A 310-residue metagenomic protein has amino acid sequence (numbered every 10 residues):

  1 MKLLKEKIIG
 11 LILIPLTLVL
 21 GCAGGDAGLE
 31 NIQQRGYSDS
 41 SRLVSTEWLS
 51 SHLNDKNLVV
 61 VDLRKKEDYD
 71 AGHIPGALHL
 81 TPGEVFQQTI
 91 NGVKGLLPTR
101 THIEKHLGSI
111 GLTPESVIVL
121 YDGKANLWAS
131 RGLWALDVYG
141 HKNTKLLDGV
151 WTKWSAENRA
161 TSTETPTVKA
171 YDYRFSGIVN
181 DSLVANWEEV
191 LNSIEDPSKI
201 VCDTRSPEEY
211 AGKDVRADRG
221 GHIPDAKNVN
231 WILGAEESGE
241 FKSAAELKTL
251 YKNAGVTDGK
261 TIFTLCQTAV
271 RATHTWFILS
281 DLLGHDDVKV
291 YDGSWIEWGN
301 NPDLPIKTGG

Functional and structural regions predicted by a protein language model:
K2-I9, A269: Bacterial N-terminal signal peptides that target proteins for export
G10-L16: Sec-dependent N-terminal signal peptides
L18-G21: C-terminal motif of bacterial Sec signal peptides marking the signal peptidase cleavage site
A23-Q34, L97-S193, D214, G221 (+2 more regions): Thiolate-centered catalytic microenvironments shared by cysteine-dependent enzyme domains
Q34-P114, L191-A254, D258-G259, K307-G309: Positively charged, proline/Ser/Thr-rich regional signature most characteristic of the Rhodanese/CDC25-like
L49, A77, L136, A226 (+3 more regions): Terminal peptide-recognition signature
K65-D68, G83-Q87, K124-L127, W151-K153 (+5 more regions): Solvent-exposed loop/turn segments at secondary-structure junctions within structured extracellular/periplasmic domains
T249, G259-G310: C-terminal soluble interaction/assembly domains
